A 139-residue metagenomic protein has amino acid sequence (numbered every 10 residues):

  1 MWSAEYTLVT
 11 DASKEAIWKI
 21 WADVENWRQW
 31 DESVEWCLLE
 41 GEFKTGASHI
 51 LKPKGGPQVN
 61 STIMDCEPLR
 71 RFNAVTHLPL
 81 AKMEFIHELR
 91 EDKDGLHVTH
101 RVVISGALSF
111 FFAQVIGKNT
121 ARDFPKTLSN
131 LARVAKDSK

Functional and structural regions predicted by a protein language model:
M1, K54-G56, L80-K82: Glycine-centered tight beta-turn/hairpin loop motif at sheet-sheet or coil-to-beta transitions
M1-L38: Hydrophobic ligand-binding cavity/cleft-lining segments
Y6-L8, V59-D65, M83-E91: Hydrophobic/aromatic beta-strand elements that line small-molecule binding cavities or substrate pockets in beta-rich
A47-K54, F72-L78: Short beta-strand segments that buttress and anchor functional surface loops
E67-R70: Short, conserved beta-turn/loop elements at beta-strand boundaries and strand-helix junctions
H77-K126, L131-R133, D137: Beta-strand/loop substructures that line and gate deep hydrophobic ligand-binding cavities in soluble
